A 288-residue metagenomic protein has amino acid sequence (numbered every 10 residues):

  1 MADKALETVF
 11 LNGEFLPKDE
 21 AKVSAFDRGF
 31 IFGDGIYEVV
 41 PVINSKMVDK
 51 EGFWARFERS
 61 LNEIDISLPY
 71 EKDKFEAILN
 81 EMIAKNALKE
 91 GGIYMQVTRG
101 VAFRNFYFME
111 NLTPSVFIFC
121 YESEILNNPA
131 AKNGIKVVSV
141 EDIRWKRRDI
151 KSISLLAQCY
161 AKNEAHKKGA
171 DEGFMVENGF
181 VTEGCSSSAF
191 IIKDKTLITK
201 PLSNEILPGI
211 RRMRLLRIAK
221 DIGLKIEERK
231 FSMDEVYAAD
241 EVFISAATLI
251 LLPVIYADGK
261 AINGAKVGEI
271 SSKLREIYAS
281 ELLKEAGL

Functional and structural regions predicted by a protein language model:
M1-G173, E177-F180, S203, L216-L288: Conserved alpha/beta cores of soluble small-molecule-handling proteins
F180-L202, P208: Glycine- and Gly-Pro-enriched alpha-helical subdomains that act as flexible, kink-prone "lid/hinge" or packing modules
G209-R214: Feature captures the catalytic cores and cofactor-binding loops of soluble hydro-lyases/lyases that act on carboxylate
